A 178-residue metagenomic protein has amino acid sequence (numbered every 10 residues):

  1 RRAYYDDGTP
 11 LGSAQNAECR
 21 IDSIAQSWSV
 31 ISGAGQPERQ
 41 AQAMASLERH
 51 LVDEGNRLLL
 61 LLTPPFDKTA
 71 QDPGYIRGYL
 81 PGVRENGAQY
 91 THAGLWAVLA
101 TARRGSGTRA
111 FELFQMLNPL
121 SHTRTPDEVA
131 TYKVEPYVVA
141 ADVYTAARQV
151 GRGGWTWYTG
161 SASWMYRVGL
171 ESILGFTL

Functional and structural regions predicted by a protein language model:
R1-L178: Acidic, mature catalytic/reactive cores of soluble proteins
